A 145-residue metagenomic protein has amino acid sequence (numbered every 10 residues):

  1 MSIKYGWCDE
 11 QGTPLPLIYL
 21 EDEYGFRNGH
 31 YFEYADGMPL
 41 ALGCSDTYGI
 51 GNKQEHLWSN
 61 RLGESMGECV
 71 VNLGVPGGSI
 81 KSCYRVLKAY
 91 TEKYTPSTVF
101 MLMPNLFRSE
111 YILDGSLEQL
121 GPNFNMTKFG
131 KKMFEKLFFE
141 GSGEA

Functional and structural regions predicted by a protein language model:
M1-L40, E92-K93, S97, L102-A145: N-terminal secretory targeting modules
P16-K81, V86-T91: Serine-esterase "nucleophile elbow" of acetyl-processing enzymes
